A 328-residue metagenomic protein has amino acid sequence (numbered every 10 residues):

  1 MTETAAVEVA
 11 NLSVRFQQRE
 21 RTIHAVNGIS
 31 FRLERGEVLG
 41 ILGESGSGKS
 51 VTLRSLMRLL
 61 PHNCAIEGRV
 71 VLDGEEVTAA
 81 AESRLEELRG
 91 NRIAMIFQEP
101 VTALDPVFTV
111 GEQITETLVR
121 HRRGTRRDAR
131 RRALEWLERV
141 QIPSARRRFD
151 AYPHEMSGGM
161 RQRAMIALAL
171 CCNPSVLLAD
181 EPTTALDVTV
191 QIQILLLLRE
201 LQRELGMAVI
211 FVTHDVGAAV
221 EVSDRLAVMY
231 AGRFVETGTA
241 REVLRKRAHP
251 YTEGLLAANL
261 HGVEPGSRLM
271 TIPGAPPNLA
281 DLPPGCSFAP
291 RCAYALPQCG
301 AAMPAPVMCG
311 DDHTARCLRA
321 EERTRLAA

Functional and structural regions predicted by a protein language model:
M1-R247, A257, E321-A328: ABC transporter nucleotide-binding domains
P143-R147, T237-A328: Short catalytic/signature loops enriched in Gly
